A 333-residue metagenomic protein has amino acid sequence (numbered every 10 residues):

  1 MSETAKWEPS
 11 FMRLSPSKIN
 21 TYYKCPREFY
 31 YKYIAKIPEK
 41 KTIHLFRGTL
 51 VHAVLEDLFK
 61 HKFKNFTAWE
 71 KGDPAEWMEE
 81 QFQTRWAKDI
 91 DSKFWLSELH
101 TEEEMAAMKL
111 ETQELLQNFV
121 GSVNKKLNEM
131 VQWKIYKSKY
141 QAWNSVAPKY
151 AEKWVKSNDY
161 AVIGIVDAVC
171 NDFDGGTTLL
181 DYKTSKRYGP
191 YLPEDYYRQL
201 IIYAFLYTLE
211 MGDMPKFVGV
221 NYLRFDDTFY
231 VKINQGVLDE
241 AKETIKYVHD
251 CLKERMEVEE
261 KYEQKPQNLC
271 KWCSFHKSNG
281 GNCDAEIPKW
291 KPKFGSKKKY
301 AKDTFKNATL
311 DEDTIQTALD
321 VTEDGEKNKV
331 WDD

Functional and structural regions predicted by a protein language model:
M1-Q81: Charged, glycine-rich intrinsically disordered N-terminal tails and low-complexity linkers that flank
R13, L192, L206-D333: Metal-dependent nuclease catalytic regions and adjoining charged, substrate-binding loops involved in nucleic-acid end
C25, V51-H52, A168, Y203 (+2 more regions): A residue-level signal for conserved active-site and pocket-lining positions in enzyme catalytic cores
K32-Y33, A53, D57, E114 (+3 more regions): Residue-level signal for well-ordered alpha-helical scaffold segments within enzymatic catalytic domains
E39-I43, F66, E70, W143 (+3 more regions): Short, surface-exposed helix-loop/turn micro-motifs enriched in polar/charged residues
I43, R47, M108, T112 (+2 more regions): Hydrophobic (often cysteine-bearing) scaffold residues that line and stabilize catalytic clefts of nucleotide/cofactor
V54-K149: A non-catalytic, helix-rich entry segment at domain boundaries
Y140-D250: Mg2+/Mn2+-dependent nuclease catalytic core
